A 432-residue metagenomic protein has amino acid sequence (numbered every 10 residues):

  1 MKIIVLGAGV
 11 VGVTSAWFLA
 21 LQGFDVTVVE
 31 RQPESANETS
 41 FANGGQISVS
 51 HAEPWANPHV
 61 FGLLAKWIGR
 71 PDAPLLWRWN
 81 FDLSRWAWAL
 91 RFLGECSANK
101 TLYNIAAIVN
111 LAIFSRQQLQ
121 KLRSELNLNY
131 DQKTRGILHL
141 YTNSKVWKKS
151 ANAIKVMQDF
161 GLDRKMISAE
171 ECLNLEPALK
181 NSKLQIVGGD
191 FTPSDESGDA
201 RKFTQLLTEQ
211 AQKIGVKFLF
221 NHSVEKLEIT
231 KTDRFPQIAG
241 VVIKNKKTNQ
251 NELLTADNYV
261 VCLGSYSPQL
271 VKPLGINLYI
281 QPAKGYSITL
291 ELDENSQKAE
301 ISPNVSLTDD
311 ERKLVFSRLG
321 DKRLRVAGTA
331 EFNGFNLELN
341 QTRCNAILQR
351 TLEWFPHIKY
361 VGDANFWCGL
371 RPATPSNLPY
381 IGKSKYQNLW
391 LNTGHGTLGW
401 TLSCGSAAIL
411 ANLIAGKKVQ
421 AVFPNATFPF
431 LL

Functional and structural regions predicted by a protein language model:
K2-V28: N-terminal Rossmann-like FAD-binding beta1-loop-alpha1 element of flavoenzymes
L21-F41: Glycine-rich FAD pyrophosphate-binding loop
R31, N43-H51, W55-E95, V224-I229 (+2 more regions): Active-site substrate-recognition segment that forms the wall of the catalytic cavity or substrate channel
W86-Q210: Rossmann-like flavin
R164, D310-E311, N336-E338, L352-L432: C-terminal catalytic lobe of FAD-dependent flavoproteins
I167-L175, F220-A239: A conserved short coil-to-beta-strand element within the FAD-binding core of flavoproteins
